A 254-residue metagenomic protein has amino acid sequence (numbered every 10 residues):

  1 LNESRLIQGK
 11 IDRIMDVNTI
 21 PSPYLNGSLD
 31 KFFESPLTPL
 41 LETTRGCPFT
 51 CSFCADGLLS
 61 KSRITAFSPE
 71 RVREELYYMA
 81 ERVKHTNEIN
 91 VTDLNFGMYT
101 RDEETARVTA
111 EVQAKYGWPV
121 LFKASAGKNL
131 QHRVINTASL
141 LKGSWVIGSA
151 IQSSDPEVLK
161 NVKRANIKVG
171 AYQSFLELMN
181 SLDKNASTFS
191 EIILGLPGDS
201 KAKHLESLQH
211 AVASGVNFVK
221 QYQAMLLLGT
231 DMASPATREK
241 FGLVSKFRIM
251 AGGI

Functional and structural regions predicted by a protein language model:
L1-M15: Glycine-rich beta-alpha loop elements in corrinoid/cobalamin-binding modules across cobalamin-dependent enzymes
E3-S4, G117, G229: Short loop/turn hinge sites at secondary-structure boundaries
I14-N18, L243-K246: Mobile, glycine-enriched helix-loop/loop "lid" segments at the mouths of ligand-binding/catalytic clefts that gate
T19-L178, L194: Radical SAM [4Fe-4S] cluster-binding motif and immediate context
R73, A80-T92, L121-S125, K142-D155 (+1 more regions): Conserved C-terminal portion of the radical SAM core fold that forms the substrate/S-adenosylmethionine-binding
